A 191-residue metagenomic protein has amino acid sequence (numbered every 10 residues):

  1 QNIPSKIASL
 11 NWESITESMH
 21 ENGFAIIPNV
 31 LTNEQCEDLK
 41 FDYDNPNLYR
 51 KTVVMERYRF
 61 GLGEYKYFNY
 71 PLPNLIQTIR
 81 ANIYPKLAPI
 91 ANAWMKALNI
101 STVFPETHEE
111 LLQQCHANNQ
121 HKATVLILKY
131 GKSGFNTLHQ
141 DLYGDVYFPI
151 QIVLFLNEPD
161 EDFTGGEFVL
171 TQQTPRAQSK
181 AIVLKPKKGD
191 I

Functional and structural regions predicted by a protein language model:
Q1-Q151, L156-D190: Fe(II)/2-oxoglutarate oxygenase catalytic core
